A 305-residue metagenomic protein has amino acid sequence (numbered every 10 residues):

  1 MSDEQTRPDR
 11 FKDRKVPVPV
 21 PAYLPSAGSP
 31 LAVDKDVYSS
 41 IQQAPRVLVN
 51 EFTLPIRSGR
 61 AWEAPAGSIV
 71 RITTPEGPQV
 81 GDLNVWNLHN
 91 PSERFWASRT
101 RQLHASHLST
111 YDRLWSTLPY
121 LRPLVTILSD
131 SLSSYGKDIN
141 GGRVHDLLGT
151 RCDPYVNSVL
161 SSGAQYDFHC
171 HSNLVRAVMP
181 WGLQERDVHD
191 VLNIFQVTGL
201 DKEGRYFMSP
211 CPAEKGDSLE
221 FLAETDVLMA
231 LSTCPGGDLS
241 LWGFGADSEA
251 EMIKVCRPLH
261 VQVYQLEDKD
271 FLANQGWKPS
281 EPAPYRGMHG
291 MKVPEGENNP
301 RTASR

Functional and structural regions predicted by a protein language model:
S2-R305: Acidic, Ser/Thr/Pro
